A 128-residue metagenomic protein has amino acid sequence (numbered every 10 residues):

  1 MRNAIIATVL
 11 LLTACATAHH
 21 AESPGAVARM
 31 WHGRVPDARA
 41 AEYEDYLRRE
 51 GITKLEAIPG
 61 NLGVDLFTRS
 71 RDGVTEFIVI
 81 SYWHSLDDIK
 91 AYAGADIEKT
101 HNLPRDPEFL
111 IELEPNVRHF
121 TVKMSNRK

Functional and structural regions predicted by a protein language model:
M1-A4: Positively charged n-region of N-terminal signal peptides that target proteins for export
I6-A14: Bacterial N-terminal signal peptides
V9-L10, P36, S125: Enrichment for repetitive, rod-forming helical segments
C15-A28, D65-G73, H101-K128: Glycine-rich beta-strand-turn "strand-cap" elements at beta-sheet edges
A21-E22, R49-L62, Y82-H119: An amphipathic, aromatic/His-enriched active-site/gating alpha helix that lines ligand/cofactor pockets
A26-R34, G63-A95: Short, well-ordered beta-strand segments in beta-rich or mixed alpha/beta enzyme and ligand-binding folds
V27-T53: N-terminal targeting signals for Sec/Tat export/insertion, comprising classic cleavable signal peptides
R39-E42, L55-E56, K90, N126-K128: Short, solvent-exposed loop/turn elements at domain surfaces
